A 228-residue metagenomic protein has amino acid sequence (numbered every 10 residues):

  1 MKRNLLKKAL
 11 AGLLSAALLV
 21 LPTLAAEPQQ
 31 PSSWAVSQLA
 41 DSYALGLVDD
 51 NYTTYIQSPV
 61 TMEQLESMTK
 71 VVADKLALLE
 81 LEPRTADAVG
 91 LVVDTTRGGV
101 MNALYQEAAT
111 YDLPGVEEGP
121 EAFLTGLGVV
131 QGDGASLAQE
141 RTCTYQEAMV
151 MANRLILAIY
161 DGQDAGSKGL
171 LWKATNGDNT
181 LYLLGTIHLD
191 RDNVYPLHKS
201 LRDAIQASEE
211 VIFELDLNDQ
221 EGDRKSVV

Functional and structural regions predicted by a protein language model:
R3-A25: Sec-dependent N-terminal signal peptides of Gram-positive bacterial secreted proteins and lipoproteins
A26-A73, E82-E118, V129-L155: Extracytoplasmic Gram-positive cell-surface binding/anchoring modules and repeats
K75-L91, G98, I212-V228: Mid-chain, structured segments of secreted extracytoplasmic proteins
L79, P114-G115, G162-Q163: Short, polar/charged, Gly/Pro-enriched helix-capping and turn/loop motifs at alpha-helix termini and inter-helix linkers
Y160-Q163, D178: Bacterial Sec-exported substrate-binding components of ABC uptake systems
A165-K168: Catalytic cores of RNA-modifying enzymes
L170-V228: Structured, acidic catalytic/metal-binding patches in enzyme active sites
